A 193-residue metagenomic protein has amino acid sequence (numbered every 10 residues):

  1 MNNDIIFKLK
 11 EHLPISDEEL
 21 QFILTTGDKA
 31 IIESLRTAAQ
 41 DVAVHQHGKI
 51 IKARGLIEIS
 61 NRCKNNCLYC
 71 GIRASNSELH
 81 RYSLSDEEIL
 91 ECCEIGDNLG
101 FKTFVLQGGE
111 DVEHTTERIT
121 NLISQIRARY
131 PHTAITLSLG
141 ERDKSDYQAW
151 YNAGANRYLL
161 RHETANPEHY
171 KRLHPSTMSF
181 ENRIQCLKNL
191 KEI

Functional and structural regions predicted by a protein language model:
M1-N65: Flexible, acidic/Gly-rich N-terminal and inter-domain linker regions that tether and position cofactor-handling modules
L13, A39, A43, H47 (+4 more regions): Structural signal for hydrophobic packing residues in well-ordered secondary-structure cores of soluble enzyme domains
P14-S16, L68, L159-R161: A broad, low-specificity signal for short, low-complexity segments enriched in glycine/proline and polar/charged
L20, T25, I72-S75, P131: A broad detector of the eukaryotic-type serine/threonine protein kinase catalytic domain
I23-T26, C92, C186: Generic alpha-helical secondary-structure signal
G48-E88: Canonical Radical SAM [4Fe-4S] cluster-binding loop centered on the CxxxCxxC motif and its immediate flanking residues
A74-I89, G96-E117, L122-I123, R127-I193: Core AdoMet radical
